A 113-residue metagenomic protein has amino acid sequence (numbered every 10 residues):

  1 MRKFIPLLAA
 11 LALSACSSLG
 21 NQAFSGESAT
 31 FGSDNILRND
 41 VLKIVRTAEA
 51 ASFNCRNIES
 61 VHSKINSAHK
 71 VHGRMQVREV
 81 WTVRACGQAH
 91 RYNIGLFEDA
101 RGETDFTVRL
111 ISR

Functional and structural regions predicted by a protein language model:
M1-S17: Sec-dependent bacterial lipoprotein signal peptides
S17-R113: Cysteine-centric segments in proteins
